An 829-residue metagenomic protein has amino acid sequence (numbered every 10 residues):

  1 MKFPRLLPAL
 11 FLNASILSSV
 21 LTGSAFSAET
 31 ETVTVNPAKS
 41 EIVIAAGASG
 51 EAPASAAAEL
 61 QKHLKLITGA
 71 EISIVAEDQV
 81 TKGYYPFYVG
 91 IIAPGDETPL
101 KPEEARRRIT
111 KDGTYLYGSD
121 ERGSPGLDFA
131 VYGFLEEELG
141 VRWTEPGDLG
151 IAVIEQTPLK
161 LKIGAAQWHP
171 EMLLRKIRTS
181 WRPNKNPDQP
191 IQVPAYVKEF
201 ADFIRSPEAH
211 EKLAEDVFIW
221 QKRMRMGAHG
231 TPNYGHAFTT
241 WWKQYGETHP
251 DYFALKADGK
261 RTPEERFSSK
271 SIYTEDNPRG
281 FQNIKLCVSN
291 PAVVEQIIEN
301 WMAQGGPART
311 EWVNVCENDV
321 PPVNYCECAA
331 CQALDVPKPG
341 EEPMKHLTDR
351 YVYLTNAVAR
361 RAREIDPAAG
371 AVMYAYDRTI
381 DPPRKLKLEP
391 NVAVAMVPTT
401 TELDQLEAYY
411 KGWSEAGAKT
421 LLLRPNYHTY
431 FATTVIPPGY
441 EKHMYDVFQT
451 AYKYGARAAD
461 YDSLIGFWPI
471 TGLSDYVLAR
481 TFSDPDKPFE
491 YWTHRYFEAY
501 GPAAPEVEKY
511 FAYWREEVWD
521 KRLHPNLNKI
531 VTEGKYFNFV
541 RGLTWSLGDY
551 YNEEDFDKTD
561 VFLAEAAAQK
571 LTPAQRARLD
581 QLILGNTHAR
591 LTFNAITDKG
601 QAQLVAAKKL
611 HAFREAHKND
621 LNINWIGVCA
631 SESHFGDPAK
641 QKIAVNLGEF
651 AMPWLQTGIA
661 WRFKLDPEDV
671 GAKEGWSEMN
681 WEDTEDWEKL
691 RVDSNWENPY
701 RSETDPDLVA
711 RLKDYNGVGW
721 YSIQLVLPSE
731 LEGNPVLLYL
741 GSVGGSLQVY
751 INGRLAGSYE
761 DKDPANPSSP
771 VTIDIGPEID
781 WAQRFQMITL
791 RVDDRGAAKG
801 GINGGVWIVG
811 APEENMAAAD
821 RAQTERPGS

Functional and structural regions predicted by a protein language model:
P8-G23: Bacterial N-terminal signal peptides
N13, F26-R107, A152-A166: Acidic, contiguous N-terminal accessory segments
A56-E59, H63, T81, P102-K345 (+3 more regions): Feature activates predominantly on carbohydrate-active enzymes
S289-E295, A303-G305, M396, E402 (+1 more regions): Structured mid-domain segments that build the active-site/substrate or prosthetic-cofactor binding neighborhood
T355-D381, L422-H428, Y461: Aromatic-lined carbohydrate-recognition surfaces of secreted/lumenal glycan-active proteins
T481-P653, T657-G658: Catalytic domains of carbohydrate-active enzymes that cleave complex glycans
W661-P699, D761-K762, S768, I773-G828: An acidic-aromatic loop/edge-strand motif
W687, G717, L725-G753, I788-V792: Aromatic-lined ligand-binding clefts that engage carbohydrates, nucleic acids, or primary amines
